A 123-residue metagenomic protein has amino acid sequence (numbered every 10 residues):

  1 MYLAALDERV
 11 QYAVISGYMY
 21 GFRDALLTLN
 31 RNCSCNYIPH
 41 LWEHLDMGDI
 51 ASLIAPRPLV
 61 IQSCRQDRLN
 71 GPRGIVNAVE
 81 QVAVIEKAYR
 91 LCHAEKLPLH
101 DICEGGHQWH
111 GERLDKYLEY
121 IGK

Functional and structural regions predicted by a protein language model:
M1-E8: Short glycine-enriched nucleophile-adjacent loop and the immediately C-terminal alpha-helix near the catalytic center
R9-S52, P56, G71-V82, L91-A94: Mobile cap/lid helix-loop segments that gate and shape the active-site cleft of serine hydrolases
S16-G17, Q62, C103: Alpha/beta-hydrolase-fold catalytic nucleophile elbow
I54, I61-S63: Short beta-strand/loop motif that positions the catalytic acidic residue of the alpha/beta-hydrolase fold
L59, Q66-V76, H107-Q108: Acidic catalytic loop of the alpha/beta-hydrolase fold
A83-K123: C-terminal catalytic histidine-bearing segment of alpha/beta-hydrolase fold enzymes
